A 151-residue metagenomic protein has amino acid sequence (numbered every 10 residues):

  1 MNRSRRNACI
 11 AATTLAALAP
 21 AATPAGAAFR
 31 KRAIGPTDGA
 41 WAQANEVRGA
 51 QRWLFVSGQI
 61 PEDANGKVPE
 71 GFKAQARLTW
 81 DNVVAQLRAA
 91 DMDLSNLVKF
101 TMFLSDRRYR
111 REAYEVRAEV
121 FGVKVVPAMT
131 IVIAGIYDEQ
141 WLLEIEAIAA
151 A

Functional and structural regions predicted by a protein language model:
N2-D81, R88-A90, S95, L104-A151: N-terminal presequence-like segments and the immediate start of the first folded domain
